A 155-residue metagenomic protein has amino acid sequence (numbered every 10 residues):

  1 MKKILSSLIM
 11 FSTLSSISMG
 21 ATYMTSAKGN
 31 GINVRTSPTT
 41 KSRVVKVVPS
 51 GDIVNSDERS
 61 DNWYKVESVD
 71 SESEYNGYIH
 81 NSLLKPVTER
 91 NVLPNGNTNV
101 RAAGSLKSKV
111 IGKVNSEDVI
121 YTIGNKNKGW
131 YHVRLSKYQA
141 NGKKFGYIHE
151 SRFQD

Functional and structural regions predicted by a protein language model:
I4-L14: Sec-dependent N-terminal signal peptides
S16-G20: Sec/Tat signal peptide C-region and signal peptidase I cleavage site
A21-M24, R43-V47, I53-R59, E67-G96 (+1 more regions): Boundary regions of SH3-family modules and the immediately adjacent low-complexity/disordered segments in eukaryotic
A27-D61, L93-K128, H132: Beta-loop motif signature
Y64: Conserved tryptophan-centered aromatic signature that marks the ligand-binding surface of SH3 and related Trp-rich
